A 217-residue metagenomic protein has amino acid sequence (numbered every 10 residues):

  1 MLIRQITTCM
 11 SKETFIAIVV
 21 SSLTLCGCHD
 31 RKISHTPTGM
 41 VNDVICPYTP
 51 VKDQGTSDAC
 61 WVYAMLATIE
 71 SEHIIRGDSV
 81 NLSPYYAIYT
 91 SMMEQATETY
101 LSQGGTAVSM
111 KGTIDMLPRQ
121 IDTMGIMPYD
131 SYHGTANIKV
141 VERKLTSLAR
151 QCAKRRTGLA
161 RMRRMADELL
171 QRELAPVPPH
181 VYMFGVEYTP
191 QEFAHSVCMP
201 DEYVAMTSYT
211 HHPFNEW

Functional and structural regions predicted by a protein language model:
L2-F15: Bacterial N-terminal signal peptides that target proteins for export
T14-S22: Sec-dependent N-terminal signal peptides
F15, H29-K32: Short amphipathic alpha-helical segments
L25-G27: C-terminal motif of bacterial Sec signal peptides marking the signal peptidase cleavage site
K32-W217: Catalytic-core signature of thiol
